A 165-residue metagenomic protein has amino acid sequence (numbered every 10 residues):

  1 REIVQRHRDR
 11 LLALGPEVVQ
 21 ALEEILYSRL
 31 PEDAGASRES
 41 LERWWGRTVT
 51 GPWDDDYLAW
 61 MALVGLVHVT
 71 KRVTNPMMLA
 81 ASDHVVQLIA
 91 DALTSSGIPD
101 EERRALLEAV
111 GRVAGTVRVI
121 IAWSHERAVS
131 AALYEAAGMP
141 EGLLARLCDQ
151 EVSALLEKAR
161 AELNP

Functional and structural regions predicted by a protein language model:
R1-V64, P76-P165: Core of compact, soluble alpha-helical bundle domains
V67-K71: Cytosolic, long alpha-helical scaffolding segments
